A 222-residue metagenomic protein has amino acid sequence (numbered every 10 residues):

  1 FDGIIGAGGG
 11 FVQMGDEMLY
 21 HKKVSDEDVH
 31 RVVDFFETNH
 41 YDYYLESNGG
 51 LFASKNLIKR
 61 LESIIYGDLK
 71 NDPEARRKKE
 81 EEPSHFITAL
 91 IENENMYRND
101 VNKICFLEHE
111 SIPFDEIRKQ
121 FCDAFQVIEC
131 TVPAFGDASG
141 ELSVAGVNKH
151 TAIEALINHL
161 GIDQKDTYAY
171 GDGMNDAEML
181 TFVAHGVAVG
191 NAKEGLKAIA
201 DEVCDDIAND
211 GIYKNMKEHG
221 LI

Functional and structural regions predicted by a protein language model:
F1-K70: Active-site phosphate-binding/coordination module
G9, E110-I112, G190-E194: Short, polar loop motifs at secondary-structure junctions
F36, R118-F121, L196: A generic structural signal for well-ordered alpha-helical segments
G50-Y168: Conserved acidic, metal-coordinating active-site core of Asp-based, Mg2+-dependent phosphoryl-transfer enzymes
S139-I222: Mg2+-dependent phosphoryl-transfer enzymes with acidic/Ser/Thr/Gly-rich catalytic loops
